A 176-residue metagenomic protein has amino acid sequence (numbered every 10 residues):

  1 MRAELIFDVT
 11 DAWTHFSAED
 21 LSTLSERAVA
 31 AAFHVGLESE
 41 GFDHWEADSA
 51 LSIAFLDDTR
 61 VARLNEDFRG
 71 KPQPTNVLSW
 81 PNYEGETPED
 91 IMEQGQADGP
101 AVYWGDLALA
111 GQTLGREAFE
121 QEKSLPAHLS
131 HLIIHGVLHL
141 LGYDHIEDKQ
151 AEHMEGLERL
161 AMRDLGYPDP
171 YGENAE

Functional and structural regions predicted by a protein language model:
M1-S130, L140-E176: An acidic/histidine-cluster motif and surrounding catalytic segment that typifies divalent-metal-assisted enzyme active
